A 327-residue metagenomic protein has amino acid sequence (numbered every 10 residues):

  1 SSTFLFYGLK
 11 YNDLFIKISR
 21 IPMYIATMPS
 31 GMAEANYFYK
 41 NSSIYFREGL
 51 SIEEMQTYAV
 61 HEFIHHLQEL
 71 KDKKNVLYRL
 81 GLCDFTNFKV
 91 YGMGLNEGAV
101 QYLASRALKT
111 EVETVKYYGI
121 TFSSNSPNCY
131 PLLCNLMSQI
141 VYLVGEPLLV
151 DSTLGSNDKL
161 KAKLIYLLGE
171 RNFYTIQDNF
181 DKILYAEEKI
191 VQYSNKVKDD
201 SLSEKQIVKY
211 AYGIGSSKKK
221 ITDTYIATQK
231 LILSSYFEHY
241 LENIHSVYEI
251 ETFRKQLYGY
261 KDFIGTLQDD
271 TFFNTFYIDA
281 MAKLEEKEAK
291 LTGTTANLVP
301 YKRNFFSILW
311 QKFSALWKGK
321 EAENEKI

Functional and structural regions predicted by a protein language model:
S1-S43, E48-E53, K73: Auxiliary, metal-adjacent structural segments of Zn-dependent hydrolase domains
I52, Q56, V60, M93-E97 (+1 more regions): Active-site-proximal structural scaffolding
T57-K73, Q101, S105: Active-site recognition of the HExxH zinc-binding catalytic motif
L77-C83: Extended compositionally biased segments used for macromolecular assembly or nucleic-acid engagement
C83-C129: Post-HExxH zinc-binding segment in Zn-dependent metallohydrolases
F85, K89, K116-P127, L136 (+3 more regions): Low-complexity, repetitive regions of proteins mediating host interaction that are extracellular, surface-exposed
V100, T294-A296, P300-I327: Non-Sec secretion/translocation targeting segments of pathogen effectors
S123-T294: Pan-zinc metallopeptidase signature
